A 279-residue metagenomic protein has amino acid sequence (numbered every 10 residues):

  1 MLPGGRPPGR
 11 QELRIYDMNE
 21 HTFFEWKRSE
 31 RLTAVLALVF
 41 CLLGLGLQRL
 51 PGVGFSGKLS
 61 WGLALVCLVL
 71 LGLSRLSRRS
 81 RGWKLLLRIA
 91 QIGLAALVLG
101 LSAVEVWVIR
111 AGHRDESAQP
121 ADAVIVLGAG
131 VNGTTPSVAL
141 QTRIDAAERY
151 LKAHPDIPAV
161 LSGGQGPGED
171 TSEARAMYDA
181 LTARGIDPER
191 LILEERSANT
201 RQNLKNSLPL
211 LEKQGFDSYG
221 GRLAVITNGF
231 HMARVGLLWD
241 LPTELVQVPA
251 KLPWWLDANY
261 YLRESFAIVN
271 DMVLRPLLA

Functional and structural regions predicted by a protein language model:
M1-M18: N-terminal amphipathic/basic-hydrophobic helices that include classical n-h-c signal peptides and signal-anchor
E20-W26: Short juxtamembrane and helix-loop transition motifs at transmembrane-helix boundaries in membrane proteins
R28-S77: Membrane-embedded alpha-helical segments of integral membrane proteins
L76-R88: Membrane-interface helix-boundary motifs at transmembrane edges
R78, V108-D115, L274-L278: Perimembrane helix-loop junctions in membrane proteins
L85-W107: Internal/C-terminal transmembrane anchor helices
S102-L262: A structural signal for short, hydrophobic/glycine-enriched beta-strand patches
A258-L277: A transmembrane-helix-recognition feature enriched in membrane-embedded lipid enzymes and envelope glyco-/phospholipid
